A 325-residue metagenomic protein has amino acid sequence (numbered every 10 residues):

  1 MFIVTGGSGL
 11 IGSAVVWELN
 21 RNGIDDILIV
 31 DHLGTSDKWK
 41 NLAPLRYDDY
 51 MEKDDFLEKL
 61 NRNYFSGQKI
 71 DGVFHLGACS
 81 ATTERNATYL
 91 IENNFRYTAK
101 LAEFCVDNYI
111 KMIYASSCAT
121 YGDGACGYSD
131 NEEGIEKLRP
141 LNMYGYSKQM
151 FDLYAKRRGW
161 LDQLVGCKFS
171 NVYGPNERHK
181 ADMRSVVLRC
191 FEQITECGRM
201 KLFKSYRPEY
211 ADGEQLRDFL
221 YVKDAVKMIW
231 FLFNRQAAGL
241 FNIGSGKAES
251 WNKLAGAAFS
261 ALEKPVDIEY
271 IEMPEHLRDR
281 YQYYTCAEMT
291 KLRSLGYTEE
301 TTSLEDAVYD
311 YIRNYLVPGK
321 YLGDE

Functional and structural regions predicted by a protein language model:
F2-N22: N-terminal Rossmann NAD(P)H-binding glycine-rich loop of SDR-like oxidoreductase domains
T5, V30, V73-G77, M112-C118 (+1 more regions): SDR active-site strand-loop-helix element
I24, D107-I110: A short helix->loop->beta-strand "cap" motif at the edges of active sites that frequently abuts
L28-F56: Glycine-rich phosphate-binding loop and adjoining beta1-alpha1-beta2 segment of Rossmann-like nucleotide-binding folds
P44, K53-D54, E58-N93: NAD(P)H-binding glycine-rich loop region in Rossmannoid oxidoreductase-like domains and their noncatalytic homologs
E92, R96-K100, D107, T120-Y173 (+1 more regions): Catalytic helix-loop patch of NAD(P)-dependent Rossmann-fold dehydrogenases
C126, L153-F231, A257-F259: NAD(P)-dependent short-chain dehydrogenase/reductase
E196-E325: C-terminal substrate-binding subdomain of Rossmann-fold SDR/epimerase-dehydratase oxidoreductases
